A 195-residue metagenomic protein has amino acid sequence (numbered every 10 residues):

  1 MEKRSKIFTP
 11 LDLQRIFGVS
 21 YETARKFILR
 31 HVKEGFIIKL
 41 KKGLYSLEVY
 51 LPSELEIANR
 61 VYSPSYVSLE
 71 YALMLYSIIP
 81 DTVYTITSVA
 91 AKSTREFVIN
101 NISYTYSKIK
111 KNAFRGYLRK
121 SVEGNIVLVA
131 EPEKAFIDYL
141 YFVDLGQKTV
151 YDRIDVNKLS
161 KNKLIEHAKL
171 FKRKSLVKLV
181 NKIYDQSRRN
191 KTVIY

Functional and structural regions predicted by a protein language model:
M1-P64: Short beta-edge/loop segments at beta->alpha junctions of small alpha/beta modules that act as binding/recognition
L13, A72, F136: A residue-level signal for conserved active-site and pocket-lining positions in enzyme catalytic cores
G18, S77, Y141, L145: Hydrophobic/aromatic-lined pockets within catalytic cores
A24, S65-L69, P132, F136: Amphipathic alpha-helical interface surfaces
H31, A72-L73, Y151, A168: Hydrophobic alpha-helix position signal
K39-L44, I57-A113: Short gly/ser-rich loop at a beta-strand->alpha-helix junction or flexible surface loop bordering the NTP-binding
Y117-Y195: Hydrophobic alpha-helical interaction segments
